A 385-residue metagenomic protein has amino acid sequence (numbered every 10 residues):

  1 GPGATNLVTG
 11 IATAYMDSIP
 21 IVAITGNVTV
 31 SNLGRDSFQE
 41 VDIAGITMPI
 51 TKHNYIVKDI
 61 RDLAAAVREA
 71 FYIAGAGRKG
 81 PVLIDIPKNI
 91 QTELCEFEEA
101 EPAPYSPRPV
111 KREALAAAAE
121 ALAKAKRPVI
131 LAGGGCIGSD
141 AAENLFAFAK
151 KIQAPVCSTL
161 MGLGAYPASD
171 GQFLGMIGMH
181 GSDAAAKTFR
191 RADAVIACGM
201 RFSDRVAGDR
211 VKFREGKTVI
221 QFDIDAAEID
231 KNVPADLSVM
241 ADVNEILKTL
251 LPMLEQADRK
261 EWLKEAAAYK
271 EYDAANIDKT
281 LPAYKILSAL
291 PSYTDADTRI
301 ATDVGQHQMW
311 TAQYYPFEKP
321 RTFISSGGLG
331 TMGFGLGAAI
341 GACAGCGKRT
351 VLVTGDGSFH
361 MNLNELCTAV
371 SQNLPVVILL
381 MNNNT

Functional and structural regions predicted by a protein language model:
G1-M253, A289, Y293-A296, P375-I378: N-terminal alpha/beta PP-like core and its mobile active-site loop of ThDP/TPP-dependent enzymes
I24, N32-Q39, D230-N232, S238-M240 (+2 more regions): Thiamine diphosphate
R35-D36, Y105-A119, I177-G181, L281-P282 (+3 more regions): A general structural motif
L83, Q221, A301, V353-T354: Generic enzyme active-site microenvironment
K88, A226, Q306, F359 (+1 more regions): Short, glycine/acidic-enriched loop or turn micro-motifs at the edges of active sites
F97-A118, D258-P282: Long, charged amphipathic helices and adjacent flexible linkers at domain junctions
V129-G133, R299-D303, D356: Short hydrophobic beta-strand segments
A266-G345: Active-site diphosphate/adenylate-binding microenvironment
